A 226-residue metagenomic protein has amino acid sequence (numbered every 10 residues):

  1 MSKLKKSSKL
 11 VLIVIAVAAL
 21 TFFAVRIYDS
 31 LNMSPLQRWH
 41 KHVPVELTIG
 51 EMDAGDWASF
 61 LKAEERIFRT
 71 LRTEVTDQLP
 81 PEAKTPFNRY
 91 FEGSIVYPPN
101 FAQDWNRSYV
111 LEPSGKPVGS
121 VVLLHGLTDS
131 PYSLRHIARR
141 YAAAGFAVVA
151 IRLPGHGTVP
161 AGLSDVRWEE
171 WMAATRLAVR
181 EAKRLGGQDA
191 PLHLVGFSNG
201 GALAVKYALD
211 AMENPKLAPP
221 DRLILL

Functional and structural regions predicted by a protein language model:
M1-P99: N-terminal targeting or regulatory segments adjacent to alpha/beta-hydrolase or S9 domains
N100-H156: Short, surface-exposed "cap/lid" segments of acyl-processing enzymes
P117-V118, D189-P191, P220: A general structural motif
S130, I137-A147, A178-L185, Y207-A211 (+1 more regions): Structured segments of extracytoplasmic/periplasmic soluble domains in secreted or envelope-associated proteins
V159-H193: Catalytic nucleophile-loop/oxyanion-hole region of alpha/beta-hydrolase and closely related hydrolase-like folds
V195-G200, A204: Gly/Ala-rich beta-loop-alpha elbow adjacent to hydrolase catalytic centers
K206-D221: Conserved hydrolase catalytic core segment
